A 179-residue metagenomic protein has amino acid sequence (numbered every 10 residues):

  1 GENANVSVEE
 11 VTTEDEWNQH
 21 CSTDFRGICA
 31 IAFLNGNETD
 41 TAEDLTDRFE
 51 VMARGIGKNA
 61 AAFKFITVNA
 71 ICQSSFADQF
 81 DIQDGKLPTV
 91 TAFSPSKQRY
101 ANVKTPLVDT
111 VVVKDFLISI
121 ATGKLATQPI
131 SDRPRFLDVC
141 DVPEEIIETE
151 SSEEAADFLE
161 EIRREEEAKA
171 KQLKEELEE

Functional and structural regions predicted by a protein language model:
G1-E179: ER-lumen resident redox/N-glycosylation machinery signature
